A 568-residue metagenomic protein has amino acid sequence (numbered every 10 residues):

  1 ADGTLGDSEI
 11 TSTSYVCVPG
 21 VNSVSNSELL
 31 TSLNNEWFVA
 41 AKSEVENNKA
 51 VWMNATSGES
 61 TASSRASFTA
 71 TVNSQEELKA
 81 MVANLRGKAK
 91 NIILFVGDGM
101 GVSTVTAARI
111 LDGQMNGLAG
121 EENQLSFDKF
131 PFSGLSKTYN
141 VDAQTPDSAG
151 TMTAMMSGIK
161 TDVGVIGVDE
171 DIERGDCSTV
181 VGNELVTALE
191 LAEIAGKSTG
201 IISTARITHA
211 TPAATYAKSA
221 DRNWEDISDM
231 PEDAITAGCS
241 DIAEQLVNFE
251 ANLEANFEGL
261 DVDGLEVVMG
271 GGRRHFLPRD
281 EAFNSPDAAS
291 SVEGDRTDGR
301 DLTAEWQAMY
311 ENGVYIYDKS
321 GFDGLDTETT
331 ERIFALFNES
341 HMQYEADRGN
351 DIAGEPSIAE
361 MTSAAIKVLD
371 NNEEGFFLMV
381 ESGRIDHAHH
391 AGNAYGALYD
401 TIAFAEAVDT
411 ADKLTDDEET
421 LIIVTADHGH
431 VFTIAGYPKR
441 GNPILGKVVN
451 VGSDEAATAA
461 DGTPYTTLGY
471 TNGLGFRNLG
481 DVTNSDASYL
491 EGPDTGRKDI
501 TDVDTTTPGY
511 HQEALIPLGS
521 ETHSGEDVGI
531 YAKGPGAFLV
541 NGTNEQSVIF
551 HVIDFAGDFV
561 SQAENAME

Functional and structural regions predicted by a protein language model:
A1-G3, V39, A50-M53: Short, aromatic- and glycine-rich surface loops/edge beta-strands on solvent-exposed regions
G3-T11, S63-A66: Short, exposed coil/turn segments at beta-strand boundaries within extracellular/luminal domains
C17-G20, N35-E36, K42-E44, V51 (+6 more regions): A post-motif C-terminal structural segment
E76-K88, K413-L414: A short acidic-Thr-Gly-centered motif at the start of a beta-strand
N91-G99, E193: N-terminal amphipathic, basic-rich helices that act as targeting or association modules
L94-F95, I201, V424: Structural beta-sheet core signal
G167-G182: His/Cys-centered metal/cofactor-coordination and adjacent catalytic loops
E184, L189-E190, I194-A214, E564-N565: Glycine-rich phosphate/pyrophosphate-binding loops and their adjacent beta-strand/loop elements at enzyme active sites
